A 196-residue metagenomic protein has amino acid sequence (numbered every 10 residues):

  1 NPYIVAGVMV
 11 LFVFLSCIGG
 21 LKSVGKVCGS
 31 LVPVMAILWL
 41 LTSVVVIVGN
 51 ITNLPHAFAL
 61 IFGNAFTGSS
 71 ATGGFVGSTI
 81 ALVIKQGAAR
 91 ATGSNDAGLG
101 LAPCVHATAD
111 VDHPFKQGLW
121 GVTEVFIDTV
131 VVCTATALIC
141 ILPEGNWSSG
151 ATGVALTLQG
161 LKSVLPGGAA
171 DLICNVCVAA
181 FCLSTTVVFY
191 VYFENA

Functional and structural regions predicted by a protein language model:
N1-F62: Membrane-interface loop-to-helix entry segments
V5-V8, L38, A71-T92, V130-I139 (+1 more regions): Select transmembrane alpha-helical segments in multipass membrane proteins
A6, V111-I127: Membrane-interface alpha-helices at helix entry/exit sites of multi-pass transporters
L15-L21, T42, K85-N95, V125 (+2 more regions): Transmembrane alpha-helix interface/packing and boundary motifs in multi-pass membrane proteins, characterized by
C17, L21-S23, A107, T186-A196: Alpha-helical transmembrane segments
T42-L60, T72-F75, T108-A109, I127-A155: Extracellular/periplasmic helix-exit of transmembrane alpha-helices
L54, G68, A135-A196: Transmembrane alpha-helical segments and their short flanking loops that form helix-hairpins/helix-helix interfaces
N95-P103, V111: Transmembrane helix boundary and interhelical junction motifs in multipass membrane proteins
